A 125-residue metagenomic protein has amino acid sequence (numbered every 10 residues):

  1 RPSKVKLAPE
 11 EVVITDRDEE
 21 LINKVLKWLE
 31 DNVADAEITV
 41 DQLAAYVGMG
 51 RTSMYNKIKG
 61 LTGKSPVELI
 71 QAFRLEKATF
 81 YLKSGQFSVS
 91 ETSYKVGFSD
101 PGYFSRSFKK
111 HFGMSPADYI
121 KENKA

Functional and structural regions predicted by a protein language model:
R1-S3: The C-terminal output helix
E11-E37, E68-F87: A short, Lys/Arg-enriched amphipathic alpha-helix from helix-turn-helix/homeodomain DNA-binding modules
N32, A36-M49, S53-N56: Non-catalytic interaction/regulatory modules that flank or connect domains
D41, T52, S88-E91, P101-G102 (+1 more regions): Residues within helix-turn-helix
Y46, K95-V96, H111: Residues within the alpha-helical elements of helix-turn-helix
M54, I58, Y103-F104, F108: Short hydrophobic/aromatic patch on the recognition helix
G60-S99, K121-A125: Terminal helix-turn-helix DNA-binding modules in bacterial transcription factors
R106-A125: …primarily DNA-binding HTH/wHTH and HhH modules…
